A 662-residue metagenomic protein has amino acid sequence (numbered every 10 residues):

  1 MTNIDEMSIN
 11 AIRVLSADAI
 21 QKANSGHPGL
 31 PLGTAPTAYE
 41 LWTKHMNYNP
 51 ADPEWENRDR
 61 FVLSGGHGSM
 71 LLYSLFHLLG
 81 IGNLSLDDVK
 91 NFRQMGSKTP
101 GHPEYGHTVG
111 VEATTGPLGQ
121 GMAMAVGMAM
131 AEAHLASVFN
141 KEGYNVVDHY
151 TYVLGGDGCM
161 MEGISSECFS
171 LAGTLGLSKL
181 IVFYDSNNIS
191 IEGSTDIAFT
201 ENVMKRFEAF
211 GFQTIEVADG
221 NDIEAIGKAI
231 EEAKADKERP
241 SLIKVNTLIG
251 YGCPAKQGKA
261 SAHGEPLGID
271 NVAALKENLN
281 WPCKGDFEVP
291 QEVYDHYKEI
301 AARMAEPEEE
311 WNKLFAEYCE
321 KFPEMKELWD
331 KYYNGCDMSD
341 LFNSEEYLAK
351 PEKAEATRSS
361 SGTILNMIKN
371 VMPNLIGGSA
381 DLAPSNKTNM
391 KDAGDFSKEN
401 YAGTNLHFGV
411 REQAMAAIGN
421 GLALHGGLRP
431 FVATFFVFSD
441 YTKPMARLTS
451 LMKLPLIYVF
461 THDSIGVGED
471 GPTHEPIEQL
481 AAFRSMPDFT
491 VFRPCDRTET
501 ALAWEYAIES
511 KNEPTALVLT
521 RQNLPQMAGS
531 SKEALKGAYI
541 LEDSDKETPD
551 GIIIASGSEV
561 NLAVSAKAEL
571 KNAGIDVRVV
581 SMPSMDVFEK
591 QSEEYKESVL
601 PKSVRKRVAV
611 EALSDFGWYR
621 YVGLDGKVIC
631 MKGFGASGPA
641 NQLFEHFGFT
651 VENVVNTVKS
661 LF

Functional and structural regions predicted by a protein language model:
A11-S25, Y184-N187: N-terminal capping segment at the start of a domain
L15-A23, P50-D59, P100-T115, V146-Y152 (+4 more regions): Glycine/charged-rich beta-loop-alpha catalytic/anionic-binding loops adjacent to active sites
A23-A35, F61-H67, P103-M124, G156-C159 (+8 more regions): Active-site nucleophile and cofactor-binding loops and adjacent substrate-binding regions of central metabolic enzymes
T34-L175, N389-M390, L422: Cofactor-binding active-site loop characterized by glycine-rich and histidine/acidic residues
E56-N57, S241-C253, Q257-D337: Terminal amphipathic helices with adjacent charged low-complexity linkers/tails
I81-N91, A172-D185, E208-F212, T449-I465 (+1 more regions): A glycine-rich helix N-cap at a beta->alpha junction
Q94-G106, M130, H134-V138, G143-D148 (+4 more regions): Thiamine diphosphate
K313-P455, S531-I540, T548, I554-G557 (+4 more regions): Non-catalytic terminal/interface segments that mediate subunit docking, oligomerization, and allosteric communication
